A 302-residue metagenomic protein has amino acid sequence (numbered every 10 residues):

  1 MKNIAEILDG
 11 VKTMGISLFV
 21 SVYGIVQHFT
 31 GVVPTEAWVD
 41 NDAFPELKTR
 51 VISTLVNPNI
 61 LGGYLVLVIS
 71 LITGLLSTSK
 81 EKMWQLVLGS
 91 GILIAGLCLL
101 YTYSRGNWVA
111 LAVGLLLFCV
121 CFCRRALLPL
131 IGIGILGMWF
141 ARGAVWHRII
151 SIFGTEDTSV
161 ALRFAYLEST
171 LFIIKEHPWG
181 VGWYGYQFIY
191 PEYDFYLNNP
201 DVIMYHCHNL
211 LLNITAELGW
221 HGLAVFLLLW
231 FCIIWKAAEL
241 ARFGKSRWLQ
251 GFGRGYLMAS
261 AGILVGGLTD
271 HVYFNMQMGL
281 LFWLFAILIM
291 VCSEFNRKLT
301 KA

Functional and structural regions predicted by a protein language model:
M1-V11, L76-W84, R125-A126, E239-S246 (+1 more regions): Membrane-interface junctions at the ends of membrane-embedded or membrane-associated helices
I7-L47, S53-C121, P129-L136, F140 (+3 more regions): Alpha-helical transmembrane segments of multi-pass inner-membrane proteins
S17, Y205, A238-D270, I289: Loop-to-helix entry and N-terminal half of a specific, functionally important transmembrane alpha helix in multi-pass
V22, V26-G31, T102, C119-V160 (+2 more regions): A membrane-periplasm/extracellular boundary helix in multi-pass inner-membrane enzymes that assemble envelope glycans
S53, N57, G96, E168-L171 (+4 more regions): A conserved mid-to-late transmembrane alpha helix and its immediate loop/hinge that forms the functional core
S53-L65, G106, C207, T215-G219 (+1 more regions): Membrane-interface micro-motifs in multi-pass membrane enzymes
L100-Y101, L268-Y273: Membrane-interface helix caps and helix-loop-helix hairpins in membrane proteins
F153-E168, V181-L218: Long extracytoplasmic/lumenal interhelical loops at the membrane interface of multi-pass membrane proteins
